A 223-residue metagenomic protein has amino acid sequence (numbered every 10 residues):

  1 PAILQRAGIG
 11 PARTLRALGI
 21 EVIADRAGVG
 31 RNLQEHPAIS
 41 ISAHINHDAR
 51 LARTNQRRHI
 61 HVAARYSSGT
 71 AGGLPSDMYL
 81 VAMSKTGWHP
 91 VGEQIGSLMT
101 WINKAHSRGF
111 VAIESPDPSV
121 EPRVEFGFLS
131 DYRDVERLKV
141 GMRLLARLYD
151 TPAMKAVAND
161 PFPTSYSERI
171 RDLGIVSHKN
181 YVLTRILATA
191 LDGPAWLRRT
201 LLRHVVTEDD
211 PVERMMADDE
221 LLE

Functional and structural regions predicted by a protein language model:
P1-N55, E114-P116, D134: Glycine-rich loop(s) and the adjacent beta-strand/alpha-helix scaffold that form part
N32, A158-E168: A glycine-rich phosphate-binding loop feature that marks nucleotide/adenosyl-phosphate handling sites
A38-Y149, Y166-E223: FAD cofactor-binding and catalytic pocket of flavoenzymes
R147-P161: Surface-exposed helix-capping loop/turn segments at secondary-structure junctions
